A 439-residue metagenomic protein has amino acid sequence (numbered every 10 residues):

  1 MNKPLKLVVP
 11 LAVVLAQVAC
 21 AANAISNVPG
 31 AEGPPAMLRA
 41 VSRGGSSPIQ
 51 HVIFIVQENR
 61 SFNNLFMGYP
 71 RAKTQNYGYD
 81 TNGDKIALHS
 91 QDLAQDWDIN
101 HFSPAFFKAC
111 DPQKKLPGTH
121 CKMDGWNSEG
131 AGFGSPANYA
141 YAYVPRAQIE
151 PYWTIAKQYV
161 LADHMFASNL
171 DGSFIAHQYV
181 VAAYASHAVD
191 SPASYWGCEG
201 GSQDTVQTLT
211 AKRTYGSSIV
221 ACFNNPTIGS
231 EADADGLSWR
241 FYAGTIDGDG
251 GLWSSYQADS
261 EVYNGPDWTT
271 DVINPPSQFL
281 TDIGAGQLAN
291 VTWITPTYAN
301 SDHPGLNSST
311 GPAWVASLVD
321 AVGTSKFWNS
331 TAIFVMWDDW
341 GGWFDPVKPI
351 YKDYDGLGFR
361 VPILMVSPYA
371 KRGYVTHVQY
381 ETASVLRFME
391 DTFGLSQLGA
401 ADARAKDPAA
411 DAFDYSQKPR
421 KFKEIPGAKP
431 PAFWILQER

Functional and structural regions predicted by a protein language model:
M1-V9: Bacterial N-terminal signal peptides that target proteins for export
A16-A19: C-terminal motif of bacterial Sec signal peptides marking the signal peptidase cleavage site
A21-R439: N-terminal pro-sequences and low-complexity stem/linker regions of secreted or lumenal proteins
